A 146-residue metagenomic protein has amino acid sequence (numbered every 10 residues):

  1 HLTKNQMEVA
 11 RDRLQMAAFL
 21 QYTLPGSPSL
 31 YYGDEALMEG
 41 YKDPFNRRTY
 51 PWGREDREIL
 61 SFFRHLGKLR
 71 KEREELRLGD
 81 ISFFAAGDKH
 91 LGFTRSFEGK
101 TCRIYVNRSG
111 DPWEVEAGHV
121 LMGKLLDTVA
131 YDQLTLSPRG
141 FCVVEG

Functional and structural regions predicted by a protein language model:
H1-M7: Active-site clefts of carbohydrate-active enzymes
A10-Q15, T23-L30, D34-G146: Carbohydrate-interacting/catalytic domains
